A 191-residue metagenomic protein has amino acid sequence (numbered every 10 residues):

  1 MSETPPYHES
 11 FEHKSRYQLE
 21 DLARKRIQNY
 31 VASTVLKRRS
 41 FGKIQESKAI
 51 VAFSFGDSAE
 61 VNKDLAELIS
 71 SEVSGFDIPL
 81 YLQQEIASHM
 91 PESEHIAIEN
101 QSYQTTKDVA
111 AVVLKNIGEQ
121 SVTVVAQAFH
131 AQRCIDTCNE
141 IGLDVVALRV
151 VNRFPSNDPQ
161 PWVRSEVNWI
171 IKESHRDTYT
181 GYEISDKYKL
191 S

Functional and structural regions predicted by a protein language model:
P5-I170: A structural signal for short, hydrophobic/glycine-enriched beta-strand patches
S156-S191: C-terminal capping/extension of enzyme domains
